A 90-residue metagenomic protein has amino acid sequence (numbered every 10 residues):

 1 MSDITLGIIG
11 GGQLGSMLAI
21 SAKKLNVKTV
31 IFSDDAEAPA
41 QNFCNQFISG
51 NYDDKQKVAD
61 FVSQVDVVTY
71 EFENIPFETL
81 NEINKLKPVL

Functional and structural regions predicted by a protein language model:
M1-L90: ATP-binding N-terminal substructure of ATP-dependent carboxylate-amine bond-forming enzymes
